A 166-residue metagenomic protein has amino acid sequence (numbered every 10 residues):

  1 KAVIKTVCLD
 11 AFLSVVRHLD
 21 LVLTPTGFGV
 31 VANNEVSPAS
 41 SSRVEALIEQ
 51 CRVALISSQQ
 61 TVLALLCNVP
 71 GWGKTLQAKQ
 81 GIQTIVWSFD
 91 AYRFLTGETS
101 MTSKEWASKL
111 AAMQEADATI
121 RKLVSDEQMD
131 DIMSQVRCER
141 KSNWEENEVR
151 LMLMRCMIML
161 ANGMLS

Functional and structural regions predicted by a protein language model:
K1-I4, H18-S166: Conserved short "hinge" loops at termini or chain/domain junctions
C8: Extra-cytoplasmic beta-strand recognition segments
